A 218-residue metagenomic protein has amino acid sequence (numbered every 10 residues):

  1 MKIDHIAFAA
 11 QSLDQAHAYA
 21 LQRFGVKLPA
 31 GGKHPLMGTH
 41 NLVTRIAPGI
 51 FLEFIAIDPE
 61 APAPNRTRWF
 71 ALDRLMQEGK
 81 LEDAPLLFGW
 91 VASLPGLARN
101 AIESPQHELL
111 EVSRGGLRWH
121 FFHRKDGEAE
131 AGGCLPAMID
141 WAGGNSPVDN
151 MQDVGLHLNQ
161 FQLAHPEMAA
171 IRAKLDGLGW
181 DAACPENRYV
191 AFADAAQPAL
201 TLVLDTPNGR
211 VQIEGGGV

Functional and structural regions predicted by a protein language model:
M1-I3, A9-K27, T39, I46-V218: Glyoxalase I/VOC metalloenzyme domain signal
K27-H34: Conserved catalytic-core motifs of GNAT/GCN5-like acyltransferases
